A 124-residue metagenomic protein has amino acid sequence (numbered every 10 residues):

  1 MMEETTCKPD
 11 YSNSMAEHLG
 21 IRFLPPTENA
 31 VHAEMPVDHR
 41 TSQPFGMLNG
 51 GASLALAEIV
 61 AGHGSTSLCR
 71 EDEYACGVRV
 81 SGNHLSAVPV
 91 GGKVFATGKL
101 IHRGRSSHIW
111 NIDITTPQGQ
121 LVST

Functional and structural regions predicted by a protein language model:
M1-T124: Terminal targeting signals and extreme-terminal segments of soluble enzymes
